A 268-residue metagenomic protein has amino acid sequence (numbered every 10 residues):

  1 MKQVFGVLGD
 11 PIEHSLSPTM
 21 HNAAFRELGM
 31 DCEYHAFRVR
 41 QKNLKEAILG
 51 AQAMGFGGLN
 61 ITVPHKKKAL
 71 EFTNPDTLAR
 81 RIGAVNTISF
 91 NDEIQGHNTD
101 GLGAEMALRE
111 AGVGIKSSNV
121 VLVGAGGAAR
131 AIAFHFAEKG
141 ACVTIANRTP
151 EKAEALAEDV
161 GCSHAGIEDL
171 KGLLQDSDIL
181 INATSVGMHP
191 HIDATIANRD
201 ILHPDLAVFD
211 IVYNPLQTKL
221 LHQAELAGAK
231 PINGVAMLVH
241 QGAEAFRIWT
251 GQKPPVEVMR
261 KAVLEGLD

Functional and structural regions predicted by a protein language model:
K2-V113: Phosphate/diphosphate ligand-binding glycine-rich loop within oxidoreductases
V7, L122-V123, I145, D210: Hydrophobic Val/Ile/Leu positions in short beta-strands of Rossmann-like dinucleotide-binding domains
G9, N98, G112-V113, S117-A137: Glycine-rich adenosine-cofactor-binding loop
H35, T144, I232: Conserved beta-strand positions in the Rossmann-like core of class I SAM-dependent methyltransferases
E110-I115, D200-L202: Glycine-rich helix-loop-beta junction characteristic of Rossmann-like nucleotide cofactor-binding loops
K139-V160: NAD(P)-binding Rossmann-fold cofactor-contacting core
D159-P231: Rossmann-like adenosine-cofactor binding region
A207, I211-D268: Adenosine-phosphate binding glycine-rich loop
